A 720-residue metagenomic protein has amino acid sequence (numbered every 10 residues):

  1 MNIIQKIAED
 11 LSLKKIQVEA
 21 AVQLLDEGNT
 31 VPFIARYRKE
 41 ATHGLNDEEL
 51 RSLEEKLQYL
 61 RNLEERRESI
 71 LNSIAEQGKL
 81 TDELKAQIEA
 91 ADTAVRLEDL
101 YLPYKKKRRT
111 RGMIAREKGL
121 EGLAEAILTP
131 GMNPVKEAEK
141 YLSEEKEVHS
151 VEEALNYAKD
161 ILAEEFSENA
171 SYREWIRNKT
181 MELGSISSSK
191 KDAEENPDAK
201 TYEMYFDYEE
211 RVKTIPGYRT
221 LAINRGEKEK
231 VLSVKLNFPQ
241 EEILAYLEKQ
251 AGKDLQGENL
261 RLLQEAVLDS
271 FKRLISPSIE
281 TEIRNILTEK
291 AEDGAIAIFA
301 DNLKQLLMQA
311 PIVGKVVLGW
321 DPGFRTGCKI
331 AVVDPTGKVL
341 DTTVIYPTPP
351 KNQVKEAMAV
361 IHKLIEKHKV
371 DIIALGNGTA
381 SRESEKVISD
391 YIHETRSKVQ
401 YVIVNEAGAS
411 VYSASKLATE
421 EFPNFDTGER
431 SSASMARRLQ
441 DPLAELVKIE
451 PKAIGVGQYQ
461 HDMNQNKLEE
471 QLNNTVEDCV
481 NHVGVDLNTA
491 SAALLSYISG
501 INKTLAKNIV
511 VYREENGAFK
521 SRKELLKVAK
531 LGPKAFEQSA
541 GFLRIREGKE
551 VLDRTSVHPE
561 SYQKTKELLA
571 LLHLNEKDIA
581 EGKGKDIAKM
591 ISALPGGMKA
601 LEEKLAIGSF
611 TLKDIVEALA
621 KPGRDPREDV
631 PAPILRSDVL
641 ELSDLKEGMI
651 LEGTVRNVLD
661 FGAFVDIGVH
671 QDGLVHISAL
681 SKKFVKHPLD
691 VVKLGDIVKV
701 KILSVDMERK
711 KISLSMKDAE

Functional and structural regions predicted by a protein language model:
M1-E19, D26: Generic start-of-chain signal for non-secretory N-termini
I3, E55, N62-K79, E89 (+5 more regions): Long, highly charged, low-complexity intrinsically disordered interaction regions that mediate electrostatic DNA/RNA
Q23-D26, P103, I114-E117, A222-G226 (+16 more regions): Replace "in large, NTP-powered and nucleic-acid-processing enzymes" with "in large, NTP-powered factors and other
Y37-K39, L128, P239, P322 (+11 more regions): Short, ordered loop/turn segments at secondary-structure junctions
E49-R51, Y59, L63-S73, Q77-G319 (+2 more regions): Duplex nucleic acid-engaging cores and interfaces of nucleic-acid transaction enzymes
S73, Q87, E98-Y101, G226-P239 (+4 more regions): Structured, non-catalytic alpha/beta "coupling" segments that mediate domain-domain communication and provide generic
N178-I186, W320-F324, T379-A380, V404-V411 (+5 more regions): A glycine-rich phosphate-binding loop feature that marks nucleotide/adenosyl-phosphate handling sites
G548-K549, D553-E720: Single-stranded RNA-binding regions, centering on S1/OB-family and related RNA-binding modules
